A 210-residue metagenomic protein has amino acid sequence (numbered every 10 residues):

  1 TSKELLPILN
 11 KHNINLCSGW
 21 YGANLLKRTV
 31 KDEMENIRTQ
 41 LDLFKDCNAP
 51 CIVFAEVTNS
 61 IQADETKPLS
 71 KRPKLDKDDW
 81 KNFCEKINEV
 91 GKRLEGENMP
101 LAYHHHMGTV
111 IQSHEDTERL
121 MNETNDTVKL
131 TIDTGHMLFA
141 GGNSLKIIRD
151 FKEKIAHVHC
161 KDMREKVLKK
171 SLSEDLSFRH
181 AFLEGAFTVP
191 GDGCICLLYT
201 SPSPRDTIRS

Functional and structural regions predicted by a protein language model:
T1-L5: Glycine-rich, proline-tolerant flexible connector loops at the mouths of alpha/beta enzymes
I8-Y21, K86-I87: Alpha-helix-loop-beta-strand connector modules within alpha/beta enzyme cores
G19, C84-P190: Acidic/histidine-rich catalytic cores of soluble enzymes
L26-K129: Active-site acidic/histidine proton-transfer and metal-coordination neighborhood in alpha/beta enzyme cores
C196: Substrate-binding and catalytic surfaces of secreted/luminal carbohydrate-active proteins
Y199-P202, D206-R209: Single conserved hydrophobic/aromatic residue that forms the stacking wall/gate of nucleotide- or nucleobase-binding
